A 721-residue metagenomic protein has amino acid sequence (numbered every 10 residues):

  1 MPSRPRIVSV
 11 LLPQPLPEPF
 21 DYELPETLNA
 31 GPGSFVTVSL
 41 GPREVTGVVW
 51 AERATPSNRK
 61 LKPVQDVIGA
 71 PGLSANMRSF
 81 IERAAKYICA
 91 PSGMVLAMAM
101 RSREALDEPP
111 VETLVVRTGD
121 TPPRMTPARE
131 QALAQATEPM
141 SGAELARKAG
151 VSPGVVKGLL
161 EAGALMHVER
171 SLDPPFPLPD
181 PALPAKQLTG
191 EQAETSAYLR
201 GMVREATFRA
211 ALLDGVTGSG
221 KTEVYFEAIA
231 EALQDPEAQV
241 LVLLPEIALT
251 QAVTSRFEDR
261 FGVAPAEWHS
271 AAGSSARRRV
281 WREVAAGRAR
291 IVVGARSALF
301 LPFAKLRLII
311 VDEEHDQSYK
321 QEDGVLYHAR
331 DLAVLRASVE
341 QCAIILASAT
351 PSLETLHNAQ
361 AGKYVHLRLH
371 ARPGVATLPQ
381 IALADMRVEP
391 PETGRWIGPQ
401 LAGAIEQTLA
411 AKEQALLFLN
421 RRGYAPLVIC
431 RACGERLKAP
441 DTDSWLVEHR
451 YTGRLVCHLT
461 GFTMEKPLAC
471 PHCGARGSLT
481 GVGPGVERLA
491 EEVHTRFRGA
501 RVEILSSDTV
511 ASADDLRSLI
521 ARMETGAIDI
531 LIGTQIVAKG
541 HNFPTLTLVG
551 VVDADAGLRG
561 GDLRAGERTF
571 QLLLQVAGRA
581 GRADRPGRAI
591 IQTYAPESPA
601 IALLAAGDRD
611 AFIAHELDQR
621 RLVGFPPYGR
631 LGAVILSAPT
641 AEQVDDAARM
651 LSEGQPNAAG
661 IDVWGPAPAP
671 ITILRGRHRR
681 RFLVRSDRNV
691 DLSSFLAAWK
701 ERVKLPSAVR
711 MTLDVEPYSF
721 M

Functional and structural regions predicted by a protein language model:
M1-S348, T355, Q360-A376, L409-A410 (+4 more regions): Accessory, non-ATPase domains that flank or precede helicase/AAA+ motor cores in DNA-metabolism machines
P71, P265-S274, D316-Y327, R387-R395 (+3 more regions): Flexible beta-alpha connector loops of hexameric P-loop NTPases
R101-D120, A382, R387, G434-R436 (+6 more regions): Accessory helical-bundle/CTD segments and flexible terminal tails appended to RecA-like ATPase motors
A295-R296, D312-E314, R421, T534 (+1 more regions): Walker B catalytic acidic pair
F303-L332, R336-S338, A349-T350, R431 (+2 more regions): Conserved P-loop NTPase nucleotide-binding/switch module
L335-A347, S352-R431: Conserved interdomain linker/interface between the two RecA-like ATPase lobes of SF2 helicase motors
L401, Q407-R496: Cys/His-rich short segments
